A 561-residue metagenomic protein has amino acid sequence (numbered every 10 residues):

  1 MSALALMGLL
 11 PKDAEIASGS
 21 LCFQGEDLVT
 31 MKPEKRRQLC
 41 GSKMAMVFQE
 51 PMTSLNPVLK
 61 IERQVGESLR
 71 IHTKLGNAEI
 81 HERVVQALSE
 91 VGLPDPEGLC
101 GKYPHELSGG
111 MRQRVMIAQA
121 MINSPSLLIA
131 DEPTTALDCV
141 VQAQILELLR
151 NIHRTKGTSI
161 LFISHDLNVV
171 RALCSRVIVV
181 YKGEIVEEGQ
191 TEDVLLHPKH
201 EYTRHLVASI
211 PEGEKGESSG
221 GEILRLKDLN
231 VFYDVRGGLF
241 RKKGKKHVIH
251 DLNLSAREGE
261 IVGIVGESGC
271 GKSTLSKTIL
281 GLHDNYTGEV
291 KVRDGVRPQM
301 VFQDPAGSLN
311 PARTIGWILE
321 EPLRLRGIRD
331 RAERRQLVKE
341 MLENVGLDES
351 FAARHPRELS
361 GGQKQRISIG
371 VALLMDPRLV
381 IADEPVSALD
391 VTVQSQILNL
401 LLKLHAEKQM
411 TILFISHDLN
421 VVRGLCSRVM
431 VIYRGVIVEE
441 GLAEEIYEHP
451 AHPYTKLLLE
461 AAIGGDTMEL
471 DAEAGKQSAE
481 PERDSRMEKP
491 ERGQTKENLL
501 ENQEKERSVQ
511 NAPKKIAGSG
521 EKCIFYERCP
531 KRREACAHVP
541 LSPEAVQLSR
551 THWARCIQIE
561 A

Functional and structural regions predicted by a protein language model:
G8, V141-E214, L389, V393-D471: P-loop NTP-binding/switch modules centered on Walker-like glycine-rich loops
D27, E79-G98, E333-S350, L459-E460: Conserved ABC ATPase "signature" region
V65, I117, L128, V141 (+3 more regions): Hydrophobic anchor residue at the start of the ABC signature
E97, T191-R225, V235-F240, K245 (+1 more regions): Charged, flexible cofactor/metal-binding loops and thiol motifs
K102-L107, M111, H355-L359, Q363: Conserved ABC ATPase signature
I122-S126, L374-R378: A short, proline-enriched helix->beta-strand linker immediately N-terminal to the Walker B motif in ABC-type P-loop
V265-E267: The feature captures the beta-strand-to-loop junction immediately N-terminal to the Walker
